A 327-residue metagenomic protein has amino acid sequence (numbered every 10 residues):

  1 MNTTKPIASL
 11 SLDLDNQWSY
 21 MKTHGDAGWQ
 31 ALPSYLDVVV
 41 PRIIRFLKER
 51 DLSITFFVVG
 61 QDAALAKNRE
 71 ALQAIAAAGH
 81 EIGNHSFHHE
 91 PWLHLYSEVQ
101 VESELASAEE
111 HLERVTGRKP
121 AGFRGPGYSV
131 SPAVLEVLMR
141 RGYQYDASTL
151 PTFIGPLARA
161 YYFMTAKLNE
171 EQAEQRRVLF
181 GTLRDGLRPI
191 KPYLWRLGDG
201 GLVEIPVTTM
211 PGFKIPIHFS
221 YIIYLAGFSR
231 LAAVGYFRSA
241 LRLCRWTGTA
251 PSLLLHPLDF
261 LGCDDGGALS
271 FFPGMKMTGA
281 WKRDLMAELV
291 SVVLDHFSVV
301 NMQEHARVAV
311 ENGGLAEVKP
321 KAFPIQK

Functional and structural regions predicted by a protein language model:
N2-A78: Active-site beta->alpha N-cap acidic-glycine motif
D13, L47, I82-H85, A108 (+5 more regions): Conserved, mostly hydrophobic/aromatic
N16-K22, F213-P216, L261-G267: Short acidic/His/Gly/Ser-rich catalytic and metal-binding motifs that mark active-site loops of diverse hydrolases
A27-S34, F57-Q61, H89-V101, A121 (+3 more regions): The substrate-binding groove and active-site-proximal loops of carbohydrate-active enzymes, especially glycoside
I43-L52, A78, H111-R118, W195-G200 (+2 more regions): A structural motif corresponding to the C-terminal end of an alpha-helix and its immediate exit/capping segment
R50-D51, I223-K327: C-terminal domain-boundary segment and adjacent tail
R50-V134, Y143-R159, G200-G201, T209-P211: Metal-dependent polysaccharide deacetylase catalytic core of the NodB/CE4 family, i.e., the active-site-bearing domain
R118, G125-G248: Active-site-adjacent pocket scaffolds in enzyme catalytic domains
